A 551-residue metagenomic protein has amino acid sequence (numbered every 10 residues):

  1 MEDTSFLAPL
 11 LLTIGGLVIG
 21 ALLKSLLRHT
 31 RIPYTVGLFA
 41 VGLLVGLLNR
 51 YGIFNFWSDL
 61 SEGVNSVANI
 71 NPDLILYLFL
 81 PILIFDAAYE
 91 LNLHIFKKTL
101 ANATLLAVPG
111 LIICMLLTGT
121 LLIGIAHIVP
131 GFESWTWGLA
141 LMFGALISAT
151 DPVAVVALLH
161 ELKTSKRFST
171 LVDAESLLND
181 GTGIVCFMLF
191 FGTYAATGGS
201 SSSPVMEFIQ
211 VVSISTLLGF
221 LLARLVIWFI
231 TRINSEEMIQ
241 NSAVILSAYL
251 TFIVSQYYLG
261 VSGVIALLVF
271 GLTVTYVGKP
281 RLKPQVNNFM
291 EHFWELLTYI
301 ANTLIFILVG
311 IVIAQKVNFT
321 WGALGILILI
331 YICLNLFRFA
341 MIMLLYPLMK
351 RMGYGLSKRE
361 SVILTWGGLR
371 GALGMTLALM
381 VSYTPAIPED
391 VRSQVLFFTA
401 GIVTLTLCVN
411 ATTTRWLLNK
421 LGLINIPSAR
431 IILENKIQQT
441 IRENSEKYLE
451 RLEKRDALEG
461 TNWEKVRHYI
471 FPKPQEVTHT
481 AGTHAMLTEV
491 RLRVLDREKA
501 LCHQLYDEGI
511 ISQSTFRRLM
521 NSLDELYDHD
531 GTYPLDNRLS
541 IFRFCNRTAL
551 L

Functional and structural regions predicted by a protein language model:
M1-I432, T440, K447, T483-L487 (+3 more regions): Transmembrane helical cores of multi-pass secondary ion antiporters/exchangers
V403-T406, T414, Y469-V477, L492-R493 (+1 more regions): Core structural elements
L421-Q475: Long, amphipathic alpha-helical stalk/connector segments used for oligomerization, subunit docking, or mechanical
E446-L449, E453, P474-T478, K499-C502 (+2 more regions): A structural signal for well-ordered alpha-helices, especially hydrophobic packing surfaces of coiled-coils
R467, D496-K499, M520-D524: Generic structural concept
T483-D496, L501-C502, Y506-D507: C-terminal accessory/binding modules appended to enzymatic or scaffolding proteins
